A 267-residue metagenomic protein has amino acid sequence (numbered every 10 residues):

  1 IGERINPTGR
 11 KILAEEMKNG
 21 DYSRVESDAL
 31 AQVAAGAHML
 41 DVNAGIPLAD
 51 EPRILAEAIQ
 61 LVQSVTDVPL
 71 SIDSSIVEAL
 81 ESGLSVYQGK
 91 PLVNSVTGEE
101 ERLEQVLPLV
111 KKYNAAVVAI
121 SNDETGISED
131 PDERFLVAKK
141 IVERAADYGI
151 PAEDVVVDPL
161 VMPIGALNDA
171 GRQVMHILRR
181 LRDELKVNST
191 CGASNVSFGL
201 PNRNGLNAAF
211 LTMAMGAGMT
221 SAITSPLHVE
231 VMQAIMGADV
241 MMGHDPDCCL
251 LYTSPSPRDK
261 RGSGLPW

Functional and structural regions predicted by a protein language model:
I1-S27, S128-D130, S197-R203: Active-site mouth loops of central-metabolism enzymes
V33, L84-V86, V106-N114, D147: Acidic (Asp/Glu)-rich catalytic clusters
A35-T66, V161-A166: Glycine-rich, proline-tolerant flexible connector loops at the mouths of alpha/beta enzymes
N43-G45, P69-S75, P91-E99: Catalytic beta/alpha-barrel core
A49-A56, I76-L80, E99-L109, R172-Q173: Active-site-adjacent beta->alpha loops and helix N-cap segments on the catalytic face of soluble alpha/beta enzymes
P52-L70, E78, Y87, H176-K186: Alpha-helix-loop-beta-strand connector modules within alpha/beta enzyme cores
N114-A116, I120-C248: Catalytic alpha/beta core domains of metabolic enzymes, predominantly
Y252-D259: Conserved small/polar residues in nucleotide/adenosyl-binding loops
